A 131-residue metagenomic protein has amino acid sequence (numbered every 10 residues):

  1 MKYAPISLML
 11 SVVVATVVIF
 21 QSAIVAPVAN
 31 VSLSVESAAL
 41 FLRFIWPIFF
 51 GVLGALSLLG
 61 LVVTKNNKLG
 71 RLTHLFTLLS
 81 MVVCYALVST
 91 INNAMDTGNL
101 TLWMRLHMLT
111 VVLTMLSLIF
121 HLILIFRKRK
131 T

Functional and structural regions predicted by a protein language model:
M1, L75-F76, I119-I125: Solvent-exposed, charged interface segments at domain starts and junctions
M1-G60, V88-M104: Interfacial loop at the N-terminal end of multi-pass membrane proteins
M1-Y3, V63-L72, K130-T131: Membrane-interface helix-boundary motifs at transmembrane edges
L10-V13, F76-S80, L113, F120: Hydrophobic residues within membrane-embedded alpha-helical segments of Major Facilitator Superfamily
I45, F49, M108-L116: Membrane-interface loop-to-helix entry segments
V52-L59, L113-L124: Hydrophobic cores of alpha-helical transmembrane segments in multi-pass inner/ER membrane proteins, independent
G60-T64, C84, H121-K128: Structural signal for membrane-spanning alpha-helices in multi-pass inner-membrane proteins, emphasizing helix cores
T64-L100: Mid-chain, well-packed structural core segment of small domains
